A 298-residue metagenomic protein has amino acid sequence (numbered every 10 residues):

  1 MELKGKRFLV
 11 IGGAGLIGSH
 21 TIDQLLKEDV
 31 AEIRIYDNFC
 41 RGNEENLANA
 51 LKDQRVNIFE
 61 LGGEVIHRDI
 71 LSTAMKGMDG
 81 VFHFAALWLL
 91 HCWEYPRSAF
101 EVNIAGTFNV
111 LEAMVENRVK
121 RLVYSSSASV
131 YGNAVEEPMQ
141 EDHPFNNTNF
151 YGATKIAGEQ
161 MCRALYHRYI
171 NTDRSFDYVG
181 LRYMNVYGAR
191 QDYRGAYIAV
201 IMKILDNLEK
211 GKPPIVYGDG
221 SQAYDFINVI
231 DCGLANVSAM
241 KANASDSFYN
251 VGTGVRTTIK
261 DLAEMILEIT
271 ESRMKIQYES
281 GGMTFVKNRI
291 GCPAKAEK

Functional and structural regions predicted by a protein language model:
M1-M184: N-terminal Rossmann-like NAD(P)+-binding domain of SDR-like oxidoreductases, especially those catalyzing
E28, L208-K298: C-terminal substrate-binding subdomain of Rossmann-fold SDR/epimerase-dehydratase oxidoreductases
G42, I66, E94, V102-A105 (+6 more regions): Residue-level signal for the nucleotide or nucleotide-sugar donor/cofactor binding architecture
C92-W93, D173, Y178, R182-Y193 (+3 more regions): A conserved pocket-lining segment of Rossmann-fold NAD(P)-dependent short-chain dehydrogenase/reductase
P96, N147, Y193-R194, N243: Active-site loop immediately N-terminal to the catalytic Tyr-X3-Lys motif of short-chain dehydrogenase/reductase
N133-V135, A189-Q191, K287: Short beta-loop-alpha junction of Rossmann-like oxidoreductase domains
E137-N146, Y187, A199, Y278 (+1 more regions): Short glycine/proline- and charge-enriched loop/turn segments that cap or connect secondary-structure elements
A157, M161, L165, V200 (+2 more regions): Hydrophobic alpha-helix immediately C-terminal to the catalytic Tyr-X-X-X-Lys motif of short-chain
